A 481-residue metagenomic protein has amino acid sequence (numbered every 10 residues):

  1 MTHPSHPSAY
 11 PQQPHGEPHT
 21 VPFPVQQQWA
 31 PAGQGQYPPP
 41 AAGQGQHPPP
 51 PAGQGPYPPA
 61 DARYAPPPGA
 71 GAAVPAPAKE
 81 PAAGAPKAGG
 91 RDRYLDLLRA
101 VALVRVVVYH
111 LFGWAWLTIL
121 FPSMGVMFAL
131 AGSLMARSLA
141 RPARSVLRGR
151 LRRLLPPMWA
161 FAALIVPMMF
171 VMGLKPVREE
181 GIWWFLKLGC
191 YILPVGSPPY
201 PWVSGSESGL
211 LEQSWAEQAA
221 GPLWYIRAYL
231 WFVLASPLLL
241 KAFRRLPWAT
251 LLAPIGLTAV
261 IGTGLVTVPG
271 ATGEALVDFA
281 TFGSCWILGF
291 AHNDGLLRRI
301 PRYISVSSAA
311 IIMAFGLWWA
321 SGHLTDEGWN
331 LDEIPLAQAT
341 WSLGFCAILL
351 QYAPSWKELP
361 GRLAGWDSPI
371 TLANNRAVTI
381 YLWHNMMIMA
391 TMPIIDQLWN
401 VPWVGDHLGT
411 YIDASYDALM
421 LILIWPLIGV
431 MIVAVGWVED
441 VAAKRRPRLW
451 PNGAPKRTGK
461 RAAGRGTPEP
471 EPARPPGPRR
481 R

Functional and structural regions predicted by a protein language model:
M1-E80, R465: Intrinsically disordered, low-complexity repeat regions enriched in Pro/Gln/Gly/Tyr
T2-P11, P18-V25, A73-R481: Alpha-helical transmembrane segments and their immediate juxtamembrane cytosolic regions
